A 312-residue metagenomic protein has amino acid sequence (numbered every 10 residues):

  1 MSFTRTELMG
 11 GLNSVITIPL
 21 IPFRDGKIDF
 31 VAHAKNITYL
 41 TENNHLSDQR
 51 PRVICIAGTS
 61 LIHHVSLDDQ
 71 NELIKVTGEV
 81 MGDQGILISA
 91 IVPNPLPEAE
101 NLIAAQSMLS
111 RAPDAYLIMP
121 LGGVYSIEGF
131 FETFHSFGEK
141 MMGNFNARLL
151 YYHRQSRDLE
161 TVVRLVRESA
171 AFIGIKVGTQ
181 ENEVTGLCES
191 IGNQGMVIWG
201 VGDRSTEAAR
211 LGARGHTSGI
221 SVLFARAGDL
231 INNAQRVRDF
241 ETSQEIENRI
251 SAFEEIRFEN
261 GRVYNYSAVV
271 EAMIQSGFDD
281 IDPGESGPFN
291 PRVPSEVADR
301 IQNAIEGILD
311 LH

Functional and structural regions predicted by a protein language model:
S2-L159, F289-P291: Active-site beta->alpha loop and helix N-cap motifs at the rims of alpha/beta catalytic domains
S2-R5, G10-G11, I16-P22, N43-D48 (+3 more regions): C-terminal alpha-helical cap/extension of soluble enzyme domains
H33, I74, V184, G228 (+1 more regions): A general structural signal for well-ordered alpha-helical segments in protein cores
N36, L73, L165, S243-I246 (+1 more regions): A structural signal for short hydrophobic/aromatic patches embedded in well-ordered alpha helices
S136-R148, H153-R262: Catalytic alpha/beta core domains of metabolic enzymes, predominantly
